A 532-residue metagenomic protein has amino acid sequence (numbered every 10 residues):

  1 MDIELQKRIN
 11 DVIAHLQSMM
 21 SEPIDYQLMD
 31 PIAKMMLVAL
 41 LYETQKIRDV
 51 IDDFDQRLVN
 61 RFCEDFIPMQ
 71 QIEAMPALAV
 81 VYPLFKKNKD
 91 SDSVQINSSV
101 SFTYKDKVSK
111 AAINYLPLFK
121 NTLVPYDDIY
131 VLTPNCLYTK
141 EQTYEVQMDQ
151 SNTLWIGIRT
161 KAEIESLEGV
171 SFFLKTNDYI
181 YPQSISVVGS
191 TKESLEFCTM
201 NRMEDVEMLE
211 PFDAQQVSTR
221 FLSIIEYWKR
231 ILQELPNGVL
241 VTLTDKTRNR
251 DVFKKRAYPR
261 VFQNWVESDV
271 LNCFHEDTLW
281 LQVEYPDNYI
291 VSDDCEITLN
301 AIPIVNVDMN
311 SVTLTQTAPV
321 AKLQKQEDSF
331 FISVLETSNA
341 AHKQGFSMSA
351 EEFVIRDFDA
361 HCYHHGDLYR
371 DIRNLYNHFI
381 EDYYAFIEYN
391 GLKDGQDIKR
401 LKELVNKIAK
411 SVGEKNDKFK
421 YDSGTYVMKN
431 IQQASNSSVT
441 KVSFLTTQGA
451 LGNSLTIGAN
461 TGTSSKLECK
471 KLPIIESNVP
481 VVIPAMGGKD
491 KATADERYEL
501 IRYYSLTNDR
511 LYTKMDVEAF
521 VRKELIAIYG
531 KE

Functional and structural regions predicted by a protein language model:
M1-N264, C273-H275, Q282-I290, T298-D308 (+1 more regions): Extended assembly-interface regions of large multimeric machines
I3-S18, G424, G449-T456, N508-E532: Carbohydrate-recognition loop of C-type lectin domains
V38, Y42, D53-R57, R61-P68 (+3 more regions): Feature for intrinsically disordered/low-complexity regulatory segments and propeptides
V50-K86, F379-S443: N-terminal start-of-domain structural block
R159, R260-L271, V427-I431, A519-K523 (+1 more regions): Generic recognition of flexible, low-complexity loop/linker segments
S166, I297, A301-K393, A434-M515: Acidic, glycine-rich low-complexity/disordered segments
F197-T199, E207-Y258, H342-Y426: Extracellular/luminal ectodomains and secreted, surface-exposed scaffolds of diverse proteins
N272-T278, Q282-N300, K399-I474: Surface-exposed interaction regions enriched in Ser/Thr/Asp/Glu that occur as long low-complexity tracts or repetitive
